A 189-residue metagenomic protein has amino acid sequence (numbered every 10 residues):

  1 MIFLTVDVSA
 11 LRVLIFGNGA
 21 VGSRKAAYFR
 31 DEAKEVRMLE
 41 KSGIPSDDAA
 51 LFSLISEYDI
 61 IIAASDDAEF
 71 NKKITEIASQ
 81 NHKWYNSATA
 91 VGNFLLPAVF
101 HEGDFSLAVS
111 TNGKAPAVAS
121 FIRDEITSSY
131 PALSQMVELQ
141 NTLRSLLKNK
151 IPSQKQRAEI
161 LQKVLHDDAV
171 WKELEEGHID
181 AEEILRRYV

Functional and structural regions predicted by a protein language model:
M1-P45: Hydrophobic, well-ordered beta-alpha structural blocks that scaffold small-molecule cofactor pockets
A10, S56-E57: Alpha-helix C-terminal capping/helix-to-coil transition sites in glycosyltransferase folds
E40-S56, A64: Glycine-rich, highly charged phosphate/nucleotide-binding loops
Y58-A68, F105-K114, I126-S128: Short beta-strand and adjoining strand-loop segment in the mid-core of the Rossmann-like NAD(P)-dependent dehydrogenase
I60-S65, N71-L96: ADP-ribose/adenylate-binding Rossmann-like module
F94-D104: Glycine-rich, charge-decorated loop segments at or immediately adjacent to ligand/cofactor-binding or catalytic sites
G113-V189: An accessory alpha-helical subdomain
